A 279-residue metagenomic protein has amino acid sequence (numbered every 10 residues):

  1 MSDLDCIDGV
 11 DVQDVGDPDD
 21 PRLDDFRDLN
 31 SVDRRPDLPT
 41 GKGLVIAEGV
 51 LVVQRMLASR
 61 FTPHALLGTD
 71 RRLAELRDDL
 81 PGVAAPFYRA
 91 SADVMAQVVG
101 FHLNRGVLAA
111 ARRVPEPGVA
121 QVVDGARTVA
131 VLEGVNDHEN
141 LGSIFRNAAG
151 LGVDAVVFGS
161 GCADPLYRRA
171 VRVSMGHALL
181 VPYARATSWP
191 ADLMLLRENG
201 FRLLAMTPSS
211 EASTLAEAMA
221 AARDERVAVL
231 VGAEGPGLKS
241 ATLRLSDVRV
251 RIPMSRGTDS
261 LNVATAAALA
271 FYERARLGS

Functional and structural regions predicted by a protein language model:
M1-E75, C162-A163: Boundary-proximal intrinsically disordered activation/regulatory segments immediately upstream of a helical core
V15, V45, E133-G134, G159-S160 (+4 more regions): Glycine- and other small-residue-rich loops at beta-strand/loop junctions that grip anionic moieties
L51, F87, P115-E116, A120-E211: RNA substrate-binding interface of SAM-dependent RNA methyltransferases
A74-A84, A241-T242: Short, aromatic/basic amphipathic alpha-helical patches
G82-G100, A184-T187: A glycine-rich helix N-cap at a beta->alpha junction
V107-A109, N147-L151, P165-A178, S240-S279: Structured adenosyl-cofactor binding patch, chiefly the S-adenosyl-L-methionine
L204-T258: Active-site/ligand-binding-proximal alpha/beta "capping" segment
